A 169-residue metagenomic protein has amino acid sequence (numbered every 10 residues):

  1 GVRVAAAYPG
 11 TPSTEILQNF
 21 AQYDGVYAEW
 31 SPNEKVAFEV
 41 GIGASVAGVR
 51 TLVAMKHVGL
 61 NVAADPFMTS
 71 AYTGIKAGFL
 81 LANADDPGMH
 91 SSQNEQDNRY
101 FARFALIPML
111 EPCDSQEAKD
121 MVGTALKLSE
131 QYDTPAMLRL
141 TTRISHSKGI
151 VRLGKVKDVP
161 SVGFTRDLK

Functional and structural regions predicted by a protein language model:
G1-V122, T141-S145, K157-D158: Thiamine diphosphate
Y132-K169: Conformationally flexible catalytic loops at phosphate/diphosphate-handling active centers
